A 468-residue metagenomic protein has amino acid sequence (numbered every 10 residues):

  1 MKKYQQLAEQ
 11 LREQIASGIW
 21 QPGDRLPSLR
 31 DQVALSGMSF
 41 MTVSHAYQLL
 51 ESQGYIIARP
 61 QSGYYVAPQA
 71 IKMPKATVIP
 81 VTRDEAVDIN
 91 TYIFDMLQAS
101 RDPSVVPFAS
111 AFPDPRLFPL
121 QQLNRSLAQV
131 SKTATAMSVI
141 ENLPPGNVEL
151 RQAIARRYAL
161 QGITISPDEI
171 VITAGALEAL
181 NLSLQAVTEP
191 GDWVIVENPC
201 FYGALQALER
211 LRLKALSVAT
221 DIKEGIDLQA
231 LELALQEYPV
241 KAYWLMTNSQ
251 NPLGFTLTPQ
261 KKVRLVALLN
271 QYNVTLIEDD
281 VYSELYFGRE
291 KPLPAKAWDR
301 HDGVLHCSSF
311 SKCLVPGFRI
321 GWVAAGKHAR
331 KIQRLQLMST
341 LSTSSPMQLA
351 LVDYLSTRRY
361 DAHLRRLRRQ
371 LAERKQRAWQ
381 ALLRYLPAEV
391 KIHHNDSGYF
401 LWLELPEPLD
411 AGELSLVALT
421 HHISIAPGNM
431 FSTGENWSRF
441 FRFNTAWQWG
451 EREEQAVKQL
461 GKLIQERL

Functional and structural regions predicted by a protein language model:
M1-A128, S309, Q333, L337-S344 (+9 more regions): N-terminal basic, amphipathic alpha-helical segments
A8, R12, N181, Q185 (+5 more regions): Amphipathic, non-transmembrane alpha-helical secondary structure
R83-G175, L182, S356, S424 (+1 more regions): N-terminal small-domain helix-loop-helix segment of the aminotransferase-like
L123, R300-R369: Conserved core segment of the aminotransferase class I/II
M137-Y272, E284-L285, E290-H301, L371 (+1 more regions): Conserved core of the PLP fold type I
V196, S217, L276-E278, L351 (+1 more regions): Hydrophobic residues in well-ordered beta-strands that form the structural core
R369-W379, V390-E404: Conserved glycine-rich beta-strand-loop-beta hairpin in the small C-terminal domain of fold type I
